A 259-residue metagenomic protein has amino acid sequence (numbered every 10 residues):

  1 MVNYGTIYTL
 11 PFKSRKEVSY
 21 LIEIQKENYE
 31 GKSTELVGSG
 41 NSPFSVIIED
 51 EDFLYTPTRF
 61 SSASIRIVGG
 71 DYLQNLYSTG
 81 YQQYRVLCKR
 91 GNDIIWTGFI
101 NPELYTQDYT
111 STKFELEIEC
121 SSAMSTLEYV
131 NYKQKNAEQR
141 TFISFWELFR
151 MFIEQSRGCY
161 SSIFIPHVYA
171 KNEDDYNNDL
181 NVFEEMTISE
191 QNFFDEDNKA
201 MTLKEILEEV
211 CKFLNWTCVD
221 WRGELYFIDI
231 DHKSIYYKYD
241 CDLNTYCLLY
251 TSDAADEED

Functional and structural regions predicted by a protein language model:
M1-N41: Polar/acidic, low-complexity leader/linker segments enriched in S/T/G and N/D
V2-Y8, R15, F53-R59, V68-K171: Surface-exposed cap/loop segments at beta↔alpha junctions
Y29-P43, W96-N101, Y237-D242: Short amphipathic beta-strand/extended segments with alternating polar/hydrophobic composition
V37-F60: Short beta-strand/loop turn elements enriched in aromatics
Y105, H232, D256-E257: Disulfide-stabilized cysteine-rich extracellular repeat microdomains
Y109-L249: Charged- and aromatic-enriched interaction segments used to assemble and dock large macromolecular complexes
Y250-D259: Single conserved hydrophobic/aromatic residue that forms the stacking wall/gate of nucleotide- or nucleobase-binding
